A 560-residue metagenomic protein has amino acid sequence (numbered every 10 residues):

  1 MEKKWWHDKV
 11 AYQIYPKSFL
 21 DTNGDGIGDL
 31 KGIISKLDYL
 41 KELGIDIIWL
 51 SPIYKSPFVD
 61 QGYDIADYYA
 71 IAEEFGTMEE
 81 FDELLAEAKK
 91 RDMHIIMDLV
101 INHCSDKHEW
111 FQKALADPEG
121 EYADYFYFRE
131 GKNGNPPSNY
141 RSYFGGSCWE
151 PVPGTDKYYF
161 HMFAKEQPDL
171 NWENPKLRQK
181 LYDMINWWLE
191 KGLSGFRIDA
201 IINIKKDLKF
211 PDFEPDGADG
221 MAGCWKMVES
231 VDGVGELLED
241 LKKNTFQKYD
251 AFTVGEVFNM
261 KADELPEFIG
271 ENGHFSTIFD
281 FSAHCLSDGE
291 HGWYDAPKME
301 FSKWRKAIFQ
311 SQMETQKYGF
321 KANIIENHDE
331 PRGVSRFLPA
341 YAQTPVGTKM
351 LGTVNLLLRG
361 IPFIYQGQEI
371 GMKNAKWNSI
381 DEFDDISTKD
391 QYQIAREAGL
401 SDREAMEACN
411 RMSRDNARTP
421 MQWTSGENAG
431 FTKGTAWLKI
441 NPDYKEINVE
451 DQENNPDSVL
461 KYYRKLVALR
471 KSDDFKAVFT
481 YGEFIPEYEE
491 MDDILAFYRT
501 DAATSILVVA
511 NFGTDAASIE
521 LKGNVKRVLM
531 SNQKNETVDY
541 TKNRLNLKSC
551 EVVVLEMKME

Functional and structural regions predicted by a protein language model:
M1-K55, D82, A86-A88, I361-I364 (+2 more regions): Carbohydrate-interacting/catalytic domains
E2-N186, E190, N203-D263, G270 (+1 more regions): Acidic/aromatic-lined carbohydrate-recognition and catalytic surfaces of CAZymes acting on diverse glycans
K36, E87, M184-W187, K191 (+7 more regions): Generic, well-ordered alpha-helical scaffold segments in large soluble proteins
I48, F196-I198: Hydrophobic residues within beta-strands of alpha/beta enzymes
H94, D98, G195, F252 (+3 more regions): Hydrophobic "anchor" residues on beta-strands that sit immediately upstream of conserved functional sites
D106-N139, Y143, L238, K242-P420 (+1 more regions): Conserved alpha/beta catalytic core and glycan-binding cleft of carbohydrate-active enzymes
P168-R178, W225-S230, V334-V346, E407-A408 (+1 more regions): Active-site rim elements
G217-G220, L286-D288, D329-V334, K439-I447: Short acidic (Asp/Glu) and glycine-rich catalytic loops that position anionic groups and cofactors
